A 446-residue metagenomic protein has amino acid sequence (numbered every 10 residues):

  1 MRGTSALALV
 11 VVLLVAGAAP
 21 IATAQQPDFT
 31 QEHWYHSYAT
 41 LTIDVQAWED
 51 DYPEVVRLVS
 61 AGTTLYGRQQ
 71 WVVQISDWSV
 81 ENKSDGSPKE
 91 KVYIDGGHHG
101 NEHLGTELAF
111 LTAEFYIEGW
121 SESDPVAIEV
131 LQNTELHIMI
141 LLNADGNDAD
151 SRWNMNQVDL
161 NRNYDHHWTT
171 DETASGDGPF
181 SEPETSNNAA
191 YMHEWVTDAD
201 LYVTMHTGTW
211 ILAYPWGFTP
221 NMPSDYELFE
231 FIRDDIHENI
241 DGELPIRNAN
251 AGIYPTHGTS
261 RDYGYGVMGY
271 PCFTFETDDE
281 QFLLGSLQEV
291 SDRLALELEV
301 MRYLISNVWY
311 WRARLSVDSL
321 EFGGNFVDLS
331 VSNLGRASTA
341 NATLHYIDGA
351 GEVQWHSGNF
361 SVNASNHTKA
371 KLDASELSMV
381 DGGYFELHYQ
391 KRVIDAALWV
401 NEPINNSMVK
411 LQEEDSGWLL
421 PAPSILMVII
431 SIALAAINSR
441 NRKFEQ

Functional and structural regions predicted by a protein language model:
M1-Q25, M408-Q446: Secretory targeting signatures
A24-Q70: Short glycine- and acidic-rich boundary segments immediately preceding or forming the N-terminal edge of structured
Q26-W34, W168-T170, A174-W418: C-terminal accessory segments enriched in acidic
A47-W48, W78-E81, F115, A190-E194 (+1 more regions): A generic secondary-structure signal
P53-V59, T134, G242, D348-G351: Short glycine-aromatic motifs
V72-S87, G97: Short beta-strand-to-loop junctions in surface cap/lid or active-site-entrance loops
K83-G86, S151-W153, Y263-G269: Short glycine/proline-enriched loop/turn "hinge" motifs that connect secondary-structure elements and lie
G86-H98, E102-Y226, E230, D234 (+2 more regions): Active-site/substrate-binding loop(s) of hydrolase catalytic cores
